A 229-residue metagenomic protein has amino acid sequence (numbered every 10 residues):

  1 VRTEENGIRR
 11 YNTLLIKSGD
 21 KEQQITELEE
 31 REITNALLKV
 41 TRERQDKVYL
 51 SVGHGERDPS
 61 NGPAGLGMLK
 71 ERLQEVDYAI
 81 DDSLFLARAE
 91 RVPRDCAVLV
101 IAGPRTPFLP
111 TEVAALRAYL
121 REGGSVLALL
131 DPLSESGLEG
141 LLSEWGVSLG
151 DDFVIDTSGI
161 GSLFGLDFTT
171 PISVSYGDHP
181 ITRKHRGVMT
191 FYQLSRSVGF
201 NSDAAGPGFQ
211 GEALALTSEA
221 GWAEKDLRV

Functional and structural regions predicted by a protein language model:
V1-R72, V76, L84: Hydrophobic targeting/anchoring helices
R42, D58-V229: Acidic, S/T/G-rich, low-cysteine, solvent-exposed domains in lumenal/extracellular/periplasmic regions of secretory
